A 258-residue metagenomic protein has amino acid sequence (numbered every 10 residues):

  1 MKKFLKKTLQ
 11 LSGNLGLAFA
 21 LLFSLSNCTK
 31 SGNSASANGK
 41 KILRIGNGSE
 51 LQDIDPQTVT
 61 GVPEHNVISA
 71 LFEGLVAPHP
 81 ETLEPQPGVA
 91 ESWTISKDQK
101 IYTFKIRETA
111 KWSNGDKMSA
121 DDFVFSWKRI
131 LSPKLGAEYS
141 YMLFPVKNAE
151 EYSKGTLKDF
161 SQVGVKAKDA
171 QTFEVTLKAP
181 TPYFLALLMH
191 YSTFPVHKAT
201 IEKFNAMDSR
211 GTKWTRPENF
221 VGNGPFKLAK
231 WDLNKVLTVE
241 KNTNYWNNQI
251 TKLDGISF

Functional and structural regions predicted by a protein language model:
M1-I42, P56: Short, low-complexity disordered leader/linker segments with a strong preference for bacterial N-terminal type II
G39-Q52, E91, I101-F104, F123-S126 (+4 more regions): Short, well-ordered beta-strand elements
G46-K97, V221: N-terminal lobe/hinge region of extracytoplasmic solute-binding protein
N66-A70, P80, E84, G88 (+5 more regions): Extracytoplasmic/secreted proteins, especially bacterial periplasmic and envelope-associated proteins
V76, P80, D98, K111 (+5 more regions): Sec-exported extracytoplasmic/periplasmic mature domains
E91-Y139, E174: Aromatic- and charge-enriched surface segment that lines or borders ligand/interaction sites
K105, V124, L135-E202: Surface-exposed binding/hinge segments that line and control ligand-binding clefts or catalytic entry sites
A170, P180-T251: Gly/Pro-rich hinge or "lid" segments in bacterial periplasmic/extracellular proteins
